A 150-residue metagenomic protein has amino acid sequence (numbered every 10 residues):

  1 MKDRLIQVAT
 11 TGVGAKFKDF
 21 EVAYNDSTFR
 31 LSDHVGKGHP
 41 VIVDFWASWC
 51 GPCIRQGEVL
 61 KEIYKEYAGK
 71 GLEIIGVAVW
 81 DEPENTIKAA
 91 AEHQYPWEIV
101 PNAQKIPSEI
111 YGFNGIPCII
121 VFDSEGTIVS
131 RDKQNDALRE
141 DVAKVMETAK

Functional and structural regions predicted by a protein language model:
M1-A23, H34-G38, E84, K88: N-proximal helix/coil linker or "cap" segments that precede and/or mark the start of modular domains
L31-G36, E109-G112: Short amphipathic alpha-helix with an adjacent loop that forms part of the alpha/beta core around
G38-V41, F45-W49, G115: Short pre-active-site segment immediately N-terminal to redox-active cysteine/selenocysteine motifs in thiol-based
I42-V43, I74, I119: Hydrophobic beta-strand anchors of alpha/beta hydrolase catalytic cores
F45-E62: Conserved redox-active cysteine motifs that mediate thiol-disulfide chemistry, especially di-cysteine Cys-X(1-2)-Cys
E62-I116: Conserved segment of the thioredoxin-like fold in thiol-based oxidoreductases
A91-Y95, N102-E147: Thiol/disulfide oxidoreductase modules built on the thioredoxin-like
